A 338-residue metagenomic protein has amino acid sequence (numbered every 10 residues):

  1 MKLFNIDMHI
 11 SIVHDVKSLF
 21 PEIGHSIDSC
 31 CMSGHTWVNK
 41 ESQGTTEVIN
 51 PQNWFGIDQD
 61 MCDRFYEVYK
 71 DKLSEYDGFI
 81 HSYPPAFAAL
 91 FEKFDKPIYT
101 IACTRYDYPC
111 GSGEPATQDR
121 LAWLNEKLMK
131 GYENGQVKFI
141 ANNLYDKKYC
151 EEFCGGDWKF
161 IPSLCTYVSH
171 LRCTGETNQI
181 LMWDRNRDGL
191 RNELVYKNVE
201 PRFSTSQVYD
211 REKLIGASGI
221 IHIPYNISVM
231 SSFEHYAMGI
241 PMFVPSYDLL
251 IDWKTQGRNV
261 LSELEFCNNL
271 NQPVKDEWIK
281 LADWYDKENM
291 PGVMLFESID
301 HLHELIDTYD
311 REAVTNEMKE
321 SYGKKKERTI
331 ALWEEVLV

Functional and structural regions predicted by a protein language model:
M1-F94, A331-V338: N-terminal pre-catalytic "stem/leader" segment of glycosyltransferase-like enzymes
I12, P85-F87, Y145-D146, M242 (+1 more regions): Alpha-helix capping/helix-boundary segments
I27-G34, A102-Y108, M242-R258: Short, solvent-exposed beta-strand-terminating loops
W37-E41, Y108-T117, V168-T174, K213-L214 (+3 more regions): Short, charged, surface-exposed secondary-structure boundary motifs
I80-T177, R185, Q272-K280, N289-M290 (+1 more regions): Catalytic core of nucleotide-activated saccharide and alditol-phosphate transferases
Y132-G135, I140, L144-Y145, E151-S228 (+2 more regions): Nucleotide-sugar donor-binding catalytic core of glycosyltransferases
P224-Y225, V229-G323: Catalytic binding pocket for nucleotide-activated donors in carbohydrate/polymer assembly enzymes
T308, S321-V338: C-terminal alpha-helical cap of glycosyltransferases
